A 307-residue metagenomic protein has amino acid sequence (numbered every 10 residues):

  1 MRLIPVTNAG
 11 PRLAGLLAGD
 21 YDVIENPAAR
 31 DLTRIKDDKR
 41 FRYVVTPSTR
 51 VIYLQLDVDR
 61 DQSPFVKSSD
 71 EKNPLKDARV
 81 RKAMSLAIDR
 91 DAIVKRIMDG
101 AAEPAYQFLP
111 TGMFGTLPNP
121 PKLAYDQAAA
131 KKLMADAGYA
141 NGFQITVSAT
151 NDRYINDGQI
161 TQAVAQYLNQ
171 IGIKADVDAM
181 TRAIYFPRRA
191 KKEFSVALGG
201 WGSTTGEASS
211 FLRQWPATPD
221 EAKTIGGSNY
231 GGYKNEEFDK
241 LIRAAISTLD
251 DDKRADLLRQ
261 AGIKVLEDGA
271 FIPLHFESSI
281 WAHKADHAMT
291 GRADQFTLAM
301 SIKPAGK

Functional and structural regions predicted by a protein language model:
M1-I97, M113-D268, K303-K307: Extracytoplasmic/periplasmic ligand-capture domains
G100-P120, S279-K284: Mature extracytoplasmic/periplasmic domains
F108-L109, S209-L212, A285-A288: Short aromatic-enriched loop/helix-cap "lid" or pocket-rim segments at secondary-structure transitions that line
T224, W281-K307: Long beta-strand-rich cores associated with HINT superfamily self-processing modules
L274: Glycine-rich and polybasic anion-binding loops at the starts of cofactor/ligand-binding domains
